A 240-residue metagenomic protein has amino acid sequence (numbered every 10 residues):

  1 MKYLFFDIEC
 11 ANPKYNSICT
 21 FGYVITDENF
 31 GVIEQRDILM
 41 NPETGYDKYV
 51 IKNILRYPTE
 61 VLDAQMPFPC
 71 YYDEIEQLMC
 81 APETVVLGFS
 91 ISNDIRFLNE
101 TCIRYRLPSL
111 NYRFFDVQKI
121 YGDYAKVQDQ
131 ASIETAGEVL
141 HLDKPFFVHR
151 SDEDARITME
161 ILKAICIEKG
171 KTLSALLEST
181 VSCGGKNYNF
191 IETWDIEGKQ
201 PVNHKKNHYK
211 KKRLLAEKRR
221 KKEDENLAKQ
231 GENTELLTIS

Functional and structural regions predicted by a protein language model:
K2-E100, Y105, N111, E138-V139 (+1 more regions): Conserved non-catalytic scaffold segment of RNase H-like nuclease domains
F6, F115, E153: Active-site flanking residues adjacent to catalytic metal/cofactor-binding acidic residues
C10-N12, K119, I157: Short, glycine/acidic-enriched loop or turn micro-motifs at the edges of active sites
M40, V117-K119, L142: Active-site donor-binding loop signature of nucleotide-sugar glycosyltransferases
Y49, Q128-T135: Generic alpha-helical secondary structure signal
V85-I91, F97, T101, S132-E197: Acidic, Mg2+-coordinating catalytic module of metal-dependent nucleases/exonucleases that use a two-metal-ion mechanism
F115-Q130: Short alpha-helix plus adjacent loop in nuclease-associated cores
K163-S240: Acidic two-metal-ion nuclease catalytic site recognized across multiple nuclease folds, prominently DnaQ/RNase D-T
